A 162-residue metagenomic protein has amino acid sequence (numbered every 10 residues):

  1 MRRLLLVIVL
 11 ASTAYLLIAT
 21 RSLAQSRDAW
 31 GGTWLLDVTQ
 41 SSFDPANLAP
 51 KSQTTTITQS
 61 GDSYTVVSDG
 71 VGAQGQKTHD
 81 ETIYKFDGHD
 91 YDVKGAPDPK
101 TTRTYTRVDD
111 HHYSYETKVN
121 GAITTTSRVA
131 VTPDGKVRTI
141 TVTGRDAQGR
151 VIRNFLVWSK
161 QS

Functional and structural regions predicted by a protein language model:
M1-L4: Positively charged n-region of N-terminal signal peptides that target proteins for export
L6-V7, V142: General helical structural elements
V7-L17: Bacterial N-terminal signal peptides
A19-R21: N-terminal signal peptide c-region/cleavage motif recognized by signal peptidases
L23-S162: Hydrophobic small-molecule pocket/channel-lining residues, especially in calycin-type beta-barrels
